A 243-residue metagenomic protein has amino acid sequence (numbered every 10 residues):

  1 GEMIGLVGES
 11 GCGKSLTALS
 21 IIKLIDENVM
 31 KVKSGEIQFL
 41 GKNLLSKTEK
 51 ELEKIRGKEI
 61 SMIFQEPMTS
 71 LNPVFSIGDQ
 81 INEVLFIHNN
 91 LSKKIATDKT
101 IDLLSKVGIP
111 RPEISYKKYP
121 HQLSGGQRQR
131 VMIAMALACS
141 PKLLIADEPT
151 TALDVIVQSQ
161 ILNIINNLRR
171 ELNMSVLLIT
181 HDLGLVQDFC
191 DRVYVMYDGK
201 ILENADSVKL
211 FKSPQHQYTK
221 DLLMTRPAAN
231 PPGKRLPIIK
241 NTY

Functional and structural regions predicted by a protein language model:
V32-N43: Conserved ABC transporter NBD signature motif
N43, I95-I114, L223-M224: Conserved ABC ATPase "signature" region
P110-E113, D206-Y243: Short catalytic/signature loops enriched in Gly
A138-K142: A short, proline-enriched helix->beta-strand linker immediately N-terminal to the Walker B motif in ABC-type P-loop
V186-D188: A short, surface-exposed alpha-helical micro-motif characterized by mixed small hydrophobic and charged/polar residues
R192, N204: Short, glycine/charged-rich "phosphate-handling" switch motifs in NTP-dependent and phosphotransfer domains
